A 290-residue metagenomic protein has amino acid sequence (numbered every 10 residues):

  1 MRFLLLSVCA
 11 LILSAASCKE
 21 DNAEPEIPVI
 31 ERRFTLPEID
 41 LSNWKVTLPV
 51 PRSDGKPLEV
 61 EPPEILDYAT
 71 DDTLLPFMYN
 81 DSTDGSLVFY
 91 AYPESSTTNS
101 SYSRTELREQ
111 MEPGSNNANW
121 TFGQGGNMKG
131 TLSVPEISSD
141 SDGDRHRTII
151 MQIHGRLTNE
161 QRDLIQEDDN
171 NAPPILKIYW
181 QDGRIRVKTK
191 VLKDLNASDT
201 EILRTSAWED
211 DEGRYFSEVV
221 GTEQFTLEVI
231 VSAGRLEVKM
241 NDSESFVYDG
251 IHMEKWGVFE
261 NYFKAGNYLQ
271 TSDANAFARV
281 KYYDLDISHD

Functional and structural regions predicted by a protein language model:
M1-L4: Positively charged n-region of N-terminal signal peptides that target proteins for export
L6-S14: Bacterial N-terminal signal peptides
A15-E31: Bacterial Sec-dependent N-terminal signal peptides
R33-L41, V46, V50, G125-N127 (+2 more regions): Ligand-recognition surfaces built from glycine- and aromatic
A69-T73, M78-L195: Secretory/extracellular carbohydrate-interaction modules and structurally similar beta-sandwich "look-alikes"
M128-G130, E223-S232, L236-V238: Short tryptophan-centered beta-strand motifs in secreted/extracellular beta-sheet-rich domains of glycan-recognition
T189-T226: Short, aromatic/His-centered strand-loop micro-motif at the edge of beta-sheets
K239-E244: Short strand-turn-strand beta-turns centered on an Asx-Gly dipeptide
